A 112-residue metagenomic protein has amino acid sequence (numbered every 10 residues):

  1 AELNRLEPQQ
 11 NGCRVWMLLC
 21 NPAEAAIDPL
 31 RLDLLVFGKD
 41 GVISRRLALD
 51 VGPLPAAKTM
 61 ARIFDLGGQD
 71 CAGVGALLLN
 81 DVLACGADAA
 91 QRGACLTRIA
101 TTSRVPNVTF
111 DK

Functional and structural regions predicted by a protein language model:
A1-R45: N-terminal secretory signal peptides
E24, R46, V51, V105-N107: Generic secondary-structure boundary/loop-capping signal
P29, S44, T59-A61, A94 (+1 more regions): Short edge beta-strand segments in beta-sheet-rich domains
F37-N80, C85-G86: Intrinsically disordered, low-complexity Pro/Gly/Ser/Thr-rich segments with frequent PxxP/GP/PP motifs and embedded
G67-K112: Terminal connector regions
